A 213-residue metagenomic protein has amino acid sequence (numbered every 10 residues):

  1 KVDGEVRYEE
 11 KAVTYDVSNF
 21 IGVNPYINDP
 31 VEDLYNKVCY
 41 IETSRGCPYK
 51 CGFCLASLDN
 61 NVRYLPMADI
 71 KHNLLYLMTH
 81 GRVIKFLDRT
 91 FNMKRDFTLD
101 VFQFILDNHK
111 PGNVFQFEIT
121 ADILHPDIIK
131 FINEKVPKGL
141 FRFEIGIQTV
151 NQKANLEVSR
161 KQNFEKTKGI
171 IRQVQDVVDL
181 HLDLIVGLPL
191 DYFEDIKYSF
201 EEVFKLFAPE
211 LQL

Functional and structural regions predicted by a protein language model:
K1-V17: Glycine-rich beta-alpha loop elements in corrinoid/cobalamin-binding modules across cobalamin-dependent enzymes
V13-T14, T98, F193: Residue-level detector of alpha-helical segments with a strong bias toward transmembrane helices and their helix-loop
F20-Q175, V186-L188: Radical SAM [4Fe-4S] cluster-binding motif and immediate context
I132, L190-K205: Catalytic cores of alpha/beta
V178-L180: Short beta-strand/loop segments at the ligand-binding rim of alpha/beta enzyme cores
D183: Conserved acidic functional residues
A208-P209: Proline-aspartate-enriched helix->loop->beta-strand connector
